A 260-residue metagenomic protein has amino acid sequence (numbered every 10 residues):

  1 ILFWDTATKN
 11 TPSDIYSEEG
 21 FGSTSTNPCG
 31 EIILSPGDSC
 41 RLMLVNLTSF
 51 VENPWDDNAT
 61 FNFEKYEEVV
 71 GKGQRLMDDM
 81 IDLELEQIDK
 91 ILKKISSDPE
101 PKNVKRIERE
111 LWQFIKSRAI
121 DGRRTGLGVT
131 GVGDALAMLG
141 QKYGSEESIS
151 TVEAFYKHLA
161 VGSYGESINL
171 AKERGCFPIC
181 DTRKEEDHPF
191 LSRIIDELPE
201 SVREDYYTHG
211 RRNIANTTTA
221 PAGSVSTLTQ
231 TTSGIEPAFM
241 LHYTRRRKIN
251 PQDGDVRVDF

Functional and structural regions predicted by a protein language model:
I1-F260: Long, C-terminal-biased catalytic regions of enzyme "large/alpha" subunits
